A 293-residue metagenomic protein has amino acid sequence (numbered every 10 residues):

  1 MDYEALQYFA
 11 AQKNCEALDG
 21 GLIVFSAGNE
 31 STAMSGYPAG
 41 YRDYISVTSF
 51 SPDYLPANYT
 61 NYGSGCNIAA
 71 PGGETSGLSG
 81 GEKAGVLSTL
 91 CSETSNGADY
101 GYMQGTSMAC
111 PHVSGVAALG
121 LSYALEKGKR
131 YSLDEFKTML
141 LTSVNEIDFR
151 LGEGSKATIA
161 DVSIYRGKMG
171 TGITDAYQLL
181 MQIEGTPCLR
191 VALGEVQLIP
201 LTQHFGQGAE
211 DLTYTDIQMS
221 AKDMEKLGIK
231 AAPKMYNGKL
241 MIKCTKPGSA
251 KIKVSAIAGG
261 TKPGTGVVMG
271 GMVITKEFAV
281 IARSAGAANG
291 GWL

Functional and structural regions predicted by a protein language model:
M1-D43, D53-L55, E93-H112, Y165: Substrate-binding/access-modulating region of protease and related hydrolase catalytic domains
A17, G21-S26, I45-S49, N67-A70 (+4 more regions): Structural recognition of the beta-strand scaffold that forms the well-ordered cores of secreted hydrolase catalytic
F25-E30, V47-P52, Y62-G63, A70-G73 (+3 more regions): Active-site-proximal beta-strand/loop segments in catalytic clefts of secreted hydrolases
G73-G167: Hydrolase catalytic cores
I183-T215, G290-W292: Solvent-exposed, low-complexity, repeat-rich "mucin-like" stalks and linkers
V196, G206-K239, K246-P247, K276: Surface-exposed or secretory-pathway low-complexity segments enriched in glycine-proline and Ser/Thr/acidic residues
L240-V268, K276-F278: A short beta-strand micro-motif common to beta-rich folds, especially ectodomain repeats
G271-N289: Extracellular interdomain linker/stem segments of modular secreted and single-pass surface proteins
